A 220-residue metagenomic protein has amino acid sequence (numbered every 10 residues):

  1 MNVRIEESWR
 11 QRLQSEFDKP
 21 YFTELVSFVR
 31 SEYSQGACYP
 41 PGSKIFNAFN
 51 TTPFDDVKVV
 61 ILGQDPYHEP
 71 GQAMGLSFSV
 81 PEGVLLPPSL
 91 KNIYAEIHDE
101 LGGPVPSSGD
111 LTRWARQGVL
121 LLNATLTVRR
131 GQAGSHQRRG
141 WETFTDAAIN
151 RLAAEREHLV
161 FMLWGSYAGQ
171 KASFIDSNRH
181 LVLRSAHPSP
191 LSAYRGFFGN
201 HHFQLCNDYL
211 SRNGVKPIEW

Functional and structural regions predicted by a protein language model:
M1-L13: Generic N-terminal amphipathic, Lys/Arg-enriched alpha-helix
V3, S15-L163, Y167-Q170, I175-D176 (+4 more regions): A polyanion-binding, active-site-adjacent surface
N200-H201: Polytopic transmembrane helical bundles with strong interfacial aromatic enrichment
